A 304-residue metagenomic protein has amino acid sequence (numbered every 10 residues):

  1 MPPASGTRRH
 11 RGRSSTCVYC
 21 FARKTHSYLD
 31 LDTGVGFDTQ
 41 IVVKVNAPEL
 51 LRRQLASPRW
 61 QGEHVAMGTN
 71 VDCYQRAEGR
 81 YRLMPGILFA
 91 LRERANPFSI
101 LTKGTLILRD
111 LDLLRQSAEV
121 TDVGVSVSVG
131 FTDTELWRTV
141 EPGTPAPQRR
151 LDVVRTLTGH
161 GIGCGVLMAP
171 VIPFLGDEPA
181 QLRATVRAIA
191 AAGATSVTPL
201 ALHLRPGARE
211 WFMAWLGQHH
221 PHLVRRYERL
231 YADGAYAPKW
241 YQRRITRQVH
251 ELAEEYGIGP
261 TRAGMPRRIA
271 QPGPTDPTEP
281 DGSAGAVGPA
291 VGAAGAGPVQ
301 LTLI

Functional and structural regions predicted by a protein language model:
M1, F174-I304: Auxiliary Fe-S-binding modules of radical SAM enzymes
M1-H10, V18-S126, G130-R138, P147-L151: Conserved Radical SAM active-site core
L50, A90, T156, R244 (+1 more regions): Amphipathic alpha-helical segments that form well-ordered structural scaffolds and often line/cohere around active
A95-N96, I162, A194: A structural motif
R115-A118, V154-G159, H250, E254: Surface-exposed amphipathic alpha-helices with a cationic face
T132-T134, E141-G143, T156-E178, L202-L204: Conserved strand-turn element in the central/C-terminal portion of the radical SAM core barrel that lines
